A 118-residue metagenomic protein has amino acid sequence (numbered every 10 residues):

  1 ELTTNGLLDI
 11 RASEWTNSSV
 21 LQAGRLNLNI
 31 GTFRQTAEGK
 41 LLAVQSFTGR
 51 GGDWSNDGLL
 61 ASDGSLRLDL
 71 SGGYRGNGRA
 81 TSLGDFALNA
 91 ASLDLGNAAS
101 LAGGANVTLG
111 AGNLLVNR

Functional and structural regions predicted by a protein language model:
E1-T3, L8-D9, E14-Q22, L26-L28 (+11 more regions): Extracellular beta-strand scaffolds
